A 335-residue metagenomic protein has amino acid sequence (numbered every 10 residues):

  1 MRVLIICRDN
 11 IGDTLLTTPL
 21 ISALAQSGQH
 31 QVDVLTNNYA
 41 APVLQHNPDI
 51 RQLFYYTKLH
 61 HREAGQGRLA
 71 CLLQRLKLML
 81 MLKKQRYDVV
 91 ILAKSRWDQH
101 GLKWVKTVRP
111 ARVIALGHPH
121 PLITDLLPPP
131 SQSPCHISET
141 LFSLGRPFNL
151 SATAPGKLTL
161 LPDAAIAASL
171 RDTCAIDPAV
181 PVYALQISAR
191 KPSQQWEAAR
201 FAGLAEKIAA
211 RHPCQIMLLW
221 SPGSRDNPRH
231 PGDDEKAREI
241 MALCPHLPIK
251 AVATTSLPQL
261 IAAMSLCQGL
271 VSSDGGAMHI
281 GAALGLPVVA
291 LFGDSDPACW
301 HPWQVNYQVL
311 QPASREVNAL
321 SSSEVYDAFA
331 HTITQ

Functional and structural regions predicted by a protein language model:
M1-Q335: Catalytic machinery of carbohydrate-active enzymes, primarily nucleotide-sugar-dependent glycosyltransferases
